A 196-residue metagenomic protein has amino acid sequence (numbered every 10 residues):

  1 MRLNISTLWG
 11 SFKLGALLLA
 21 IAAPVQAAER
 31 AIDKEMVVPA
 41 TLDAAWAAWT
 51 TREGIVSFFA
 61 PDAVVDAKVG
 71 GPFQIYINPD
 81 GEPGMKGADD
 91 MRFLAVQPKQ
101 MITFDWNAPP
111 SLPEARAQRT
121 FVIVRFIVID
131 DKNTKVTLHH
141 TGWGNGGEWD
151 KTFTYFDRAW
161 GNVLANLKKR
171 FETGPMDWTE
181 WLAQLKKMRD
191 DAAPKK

Functional and structural regions predicted by a protein language model:
M1-G10: N-terminal secretory signal peptides that target proteins for export/translocation
I5, V25-V64, K195-K196: Hydrophobic ligand-binding cavity/cleft-lining segments
S11-A23: Bacterial N-terminal signal peptides
K34-M36, D62, A88-A95, R119-V128: Hydrophobic/aromatic beta-strand elements that line small-molecule binding cavities or substrate pockets in beta-rich
P39-D43, A67, L94-M101, R125-K135 (+1 more regions): A short, structured loop/turn motif at beta-sheet edges
D43, G142-K196: A conserved amphipathic terminal alpha-helix motif
E53-A88, K186: Short beta-edge strand/loop motif at the mouth of beta-sheet-based domains
L112-R158: Beta-strand/loop substructures that line and gate deep hydrophobic ligand-binding cavities in soluble
